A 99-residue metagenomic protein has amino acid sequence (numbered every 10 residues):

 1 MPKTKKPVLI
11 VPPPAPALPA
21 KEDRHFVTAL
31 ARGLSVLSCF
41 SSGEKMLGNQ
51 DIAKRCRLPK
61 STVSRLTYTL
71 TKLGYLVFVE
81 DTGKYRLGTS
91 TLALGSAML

Functional and structural regions predicted by a protein language model:
P2-L99: N-terminal helix-turn-helix
